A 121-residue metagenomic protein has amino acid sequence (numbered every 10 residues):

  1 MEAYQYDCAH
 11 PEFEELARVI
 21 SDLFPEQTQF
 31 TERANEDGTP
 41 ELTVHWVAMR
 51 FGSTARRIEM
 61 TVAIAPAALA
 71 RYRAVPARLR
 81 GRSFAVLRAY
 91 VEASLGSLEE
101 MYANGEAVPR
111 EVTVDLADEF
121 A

Functional and structural regions predicted by a protein language model:
M1-E36: Negatively charged, low-complexity tracts enriched in Asp/Glu with abundant Ser/Thr
D22-L23, R33, V47, A67 (+1 more regions): Compositionally biased, intrinsically disordered low-complexity segments
E36-G38, S53, N104-G105: Intrinsic-disorder/low-complexity loop/linker signature
E41-A89: Intrinsically disordered, low-complexity regulatory segments enriched in Ser/Thr/Pro and charged residues
R73-A121: Acidic, low-complexity intrinsically disordered segments
